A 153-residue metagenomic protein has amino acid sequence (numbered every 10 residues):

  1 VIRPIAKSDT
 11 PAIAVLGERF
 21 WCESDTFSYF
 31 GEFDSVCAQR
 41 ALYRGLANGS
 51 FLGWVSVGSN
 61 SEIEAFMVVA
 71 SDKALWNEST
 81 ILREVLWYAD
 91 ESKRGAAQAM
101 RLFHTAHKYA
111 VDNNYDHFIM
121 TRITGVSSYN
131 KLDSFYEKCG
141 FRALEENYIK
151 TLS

Functional and structural regions predicted by a protein language model:
V1-V15: A short beta-loop-alpha structural element at the N-terminal edge of CoA-dependent acyl/N-acetyltransferase catalytic
W21-A41: Conserved GNAT-fold acetyl-CoA-binding loop/helix
R40-V55: A short helix-loop-beta-strand connector motif used in the catalytic cores of GNAT acetyltransferases and, in some
V55, S61-S71: Conserved beta-strand in the GNAT
K73-E84, L144: A conserved beta-turn-beta hairpin within the catalytic core of GNAT-like acetyltransferases that forms part
V85-A96: A short, internal acetyl-CoA/4′-phosphopantetheine-binding micro-motif in the GNAT/acyltransferase core
R101-H117: Conserved acyl-CoA
F118-L132, T151-L152: Conserved beta-strand-loop-alpha-helix junction that forms the acyl-donor binding cleft
